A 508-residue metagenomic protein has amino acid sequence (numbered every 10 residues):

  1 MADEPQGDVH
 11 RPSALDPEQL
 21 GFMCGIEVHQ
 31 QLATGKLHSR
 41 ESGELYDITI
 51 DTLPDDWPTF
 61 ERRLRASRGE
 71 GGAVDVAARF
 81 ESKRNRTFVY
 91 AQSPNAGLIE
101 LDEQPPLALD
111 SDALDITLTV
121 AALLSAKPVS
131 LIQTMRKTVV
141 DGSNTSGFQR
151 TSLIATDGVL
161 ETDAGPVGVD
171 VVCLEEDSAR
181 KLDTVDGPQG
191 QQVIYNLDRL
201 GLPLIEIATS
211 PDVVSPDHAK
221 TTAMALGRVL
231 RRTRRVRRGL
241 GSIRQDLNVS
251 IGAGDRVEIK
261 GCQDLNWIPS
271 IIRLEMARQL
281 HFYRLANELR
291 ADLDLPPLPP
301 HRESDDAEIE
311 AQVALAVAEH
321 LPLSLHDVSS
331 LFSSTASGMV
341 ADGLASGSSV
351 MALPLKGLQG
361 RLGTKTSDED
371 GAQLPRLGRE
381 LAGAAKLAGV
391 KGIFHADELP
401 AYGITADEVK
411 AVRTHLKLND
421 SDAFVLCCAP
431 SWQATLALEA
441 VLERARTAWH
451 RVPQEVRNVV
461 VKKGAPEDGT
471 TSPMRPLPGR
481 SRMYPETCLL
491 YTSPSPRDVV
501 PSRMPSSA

Functional and structural regions predicted by a protein language model:
A2-S493: Basic, nucleic-acid-interacting segments
Y491-P494, D498-S506: Single conserved hydrophobic/aromatic residue that forms the stacking wall/gate of nucleotide- or nucleobase-binding
